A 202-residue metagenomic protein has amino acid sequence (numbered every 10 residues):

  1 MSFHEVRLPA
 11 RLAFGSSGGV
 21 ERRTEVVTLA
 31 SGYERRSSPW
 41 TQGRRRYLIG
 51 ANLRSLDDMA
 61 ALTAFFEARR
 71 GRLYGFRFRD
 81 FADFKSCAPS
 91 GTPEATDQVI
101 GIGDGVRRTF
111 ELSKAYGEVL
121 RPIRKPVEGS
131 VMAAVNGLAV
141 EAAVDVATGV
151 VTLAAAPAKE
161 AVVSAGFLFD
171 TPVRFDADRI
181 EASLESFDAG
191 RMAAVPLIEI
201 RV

Functional and structural regions predicted by a protein language model:
M1-T24: Polar/acidic, low-complexity leader/linker segments enriched in S/T/G and N/D
E25, R36-S55, A182-V202: Oligomerization/assembly interface segments of phage tail-like spikes and tubes
V27-R36, N136-L138: Short amphipathic beta-strand starts and helix->beta connectors
R46, E128-M132, E160: Exposed beta-strand and adjacent loop surfaces of beta-rich binding modules that mediate intermolecular recognition
L56-L62: Short, conserved charged micro-motifs
T63-V144, L168-V202: Extended beta-strand solenoid/passenger and fiber regions
L138-A161: A surface-exposed beta-strand-loop module
A155-R174: Small/polar beta-strand repeat architecture
